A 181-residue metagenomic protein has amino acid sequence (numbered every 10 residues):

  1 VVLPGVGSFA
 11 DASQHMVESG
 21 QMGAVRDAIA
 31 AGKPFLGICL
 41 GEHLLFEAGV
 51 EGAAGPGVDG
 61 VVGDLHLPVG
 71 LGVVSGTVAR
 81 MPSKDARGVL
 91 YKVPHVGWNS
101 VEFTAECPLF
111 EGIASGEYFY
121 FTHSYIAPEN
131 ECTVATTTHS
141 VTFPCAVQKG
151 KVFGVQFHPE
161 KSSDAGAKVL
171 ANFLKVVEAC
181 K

Functional and structural regions predicted by a protein language model:
V1, P34-L36, F103: A generic "structured core" feature
V2, H15, V155: Active-site-adjacent beta-strand anchor residues
P4-S8, L40, S124, F157-P159: Glycine-rich His-Gly loop
V6-H95, A171: Cysteine-nucleophile active-site neighborhood
A30, G76-K181: Amide-donor transfer/coupling interface in amidating biosynthetic enzymes
